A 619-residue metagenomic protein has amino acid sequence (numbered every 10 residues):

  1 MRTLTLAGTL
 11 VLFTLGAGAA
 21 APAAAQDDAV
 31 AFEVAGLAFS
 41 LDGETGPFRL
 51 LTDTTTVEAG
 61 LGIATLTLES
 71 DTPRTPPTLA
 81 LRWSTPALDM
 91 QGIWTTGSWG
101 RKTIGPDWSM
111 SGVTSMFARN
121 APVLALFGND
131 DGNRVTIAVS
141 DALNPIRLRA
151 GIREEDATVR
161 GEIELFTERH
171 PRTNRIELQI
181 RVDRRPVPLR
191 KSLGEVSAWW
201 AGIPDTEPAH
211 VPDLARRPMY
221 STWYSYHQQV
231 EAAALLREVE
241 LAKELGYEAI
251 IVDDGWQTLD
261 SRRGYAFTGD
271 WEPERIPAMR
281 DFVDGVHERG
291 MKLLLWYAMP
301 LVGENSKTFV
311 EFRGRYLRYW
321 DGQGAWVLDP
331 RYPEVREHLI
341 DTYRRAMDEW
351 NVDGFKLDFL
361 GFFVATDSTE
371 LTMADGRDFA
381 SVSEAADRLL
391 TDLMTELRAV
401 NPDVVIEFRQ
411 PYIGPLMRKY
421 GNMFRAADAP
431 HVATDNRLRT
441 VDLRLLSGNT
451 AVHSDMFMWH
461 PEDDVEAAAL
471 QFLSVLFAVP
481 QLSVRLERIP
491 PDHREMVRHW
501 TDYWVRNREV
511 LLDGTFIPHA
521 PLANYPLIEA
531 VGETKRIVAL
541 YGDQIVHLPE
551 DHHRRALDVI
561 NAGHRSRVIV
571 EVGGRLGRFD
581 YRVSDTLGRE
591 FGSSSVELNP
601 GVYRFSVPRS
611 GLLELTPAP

Functional and structural regions predicted by a protein language model:
A7-A17: Bacterial N-terminal signal peptides
Q26-W199, D551, I569-V572, G577-G588 (+3 more regions): N-terminal accessory beta-strand-rich subdomains and adjacent acidic, glycine-rich linkers that precede catalytic cores
T173, L389-L612: Active-site-proximal substrate-binding groove within the catalytic cores of carbohydrate-active enzymes
K191-E207, A249-V252, E274-G324, D403-E407 (+1 more regions): Glycine-rich, aromatic-flanked loop segments that form ligand/cofactor-binding clefts across common enzyme folds
H210, R217, Y224-Q228, K292-E349 (+2 more regions): Active-site-adjacent "subsite" loops/lids of carbohydrate-active enzymes
Y220, I250, V286, L339 (+3 more regions): Conserved, mostly hydrophobic/aromatic
A234-Q257, E349, D353: Catalytic domains of carbohydrate-active enzymes, especially glycoside hydrolases
W256-M279, S306-P333, F362-D387: Aromatic- and acidic-residue-enriched carbohydrate-binding clefts of CAZyme catalytic domains
